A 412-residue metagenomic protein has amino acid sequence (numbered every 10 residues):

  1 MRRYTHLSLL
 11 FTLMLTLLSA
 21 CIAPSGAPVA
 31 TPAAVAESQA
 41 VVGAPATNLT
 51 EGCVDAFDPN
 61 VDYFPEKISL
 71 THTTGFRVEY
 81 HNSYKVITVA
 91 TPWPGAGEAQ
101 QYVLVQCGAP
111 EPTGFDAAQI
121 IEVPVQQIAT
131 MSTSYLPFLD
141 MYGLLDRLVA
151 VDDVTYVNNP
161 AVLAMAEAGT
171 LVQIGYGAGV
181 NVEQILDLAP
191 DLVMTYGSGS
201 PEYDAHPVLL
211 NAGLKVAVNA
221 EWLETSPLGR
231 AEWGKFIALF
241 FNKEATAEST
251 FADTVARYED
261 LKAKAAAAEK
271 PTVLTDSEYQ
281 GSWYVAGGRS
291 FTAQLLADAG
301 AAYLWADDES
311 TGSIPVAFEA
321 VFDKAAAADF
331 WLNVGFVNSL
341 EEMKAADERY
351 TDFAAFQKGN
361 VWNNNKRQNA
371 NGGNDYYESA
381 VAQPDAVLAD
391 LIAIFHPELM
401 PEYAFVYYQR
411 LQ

Functional and structural regions predicted by a protein language model:
M1-L9: Bacterial N-terminal signal peptides that target proteins for export
T12-L15: Alpha-helical transmembrane segments
L17-A20: C-terminal motif of bacterial Sec signal peptides marking the signal peptidase cleavage site
I22-Q412: N-terminal ligand-binding lobe of clamshell/alpha-beta domains
